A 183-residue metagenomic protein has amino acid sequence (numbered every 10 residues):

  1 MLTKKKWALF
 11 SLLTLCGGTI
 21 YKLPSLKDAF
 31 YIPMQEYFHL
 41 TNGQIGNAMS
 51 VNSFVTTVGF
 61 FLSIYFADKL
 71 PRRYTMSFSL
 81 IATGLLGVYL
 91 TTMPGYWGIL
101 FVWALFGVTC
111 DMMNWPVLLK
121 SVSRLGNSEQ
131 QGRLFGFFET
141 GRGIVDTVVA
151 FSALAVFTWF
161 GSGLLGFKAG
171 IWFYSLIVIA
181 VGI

Functional and structural regions predicted by a protein language model:
T3-F30: Pair of pore-lining "gating" transmembrane helices in MFS-fold secondary transporters
S25, S53-F61, T147: Residue-level signature of mid-helix packing/kink "hotspots" within the transmembrane helices of 12-pass Major
G59-P71: Helix-to-loop junctions at the C-terminal end of transmembrane segments in multipass secondary transporters
I81-G95: C-terminal ends and interior cores of transmembrane alpha-helices in multi-pass membrane transporters/permeases
V102-T140: Cytoplasmic helix-loop-helix junction between adjacent transmembrane helices in 12-TM secondary transporters
Q130-T158: Glycine-rich segments within core transmembrane alpha-helices of 12-TM secondary carriers
K168-I183: Symmetry-related core transmembrane helices of the 12-TM Major Facilitator Superfamily/SLC fold
